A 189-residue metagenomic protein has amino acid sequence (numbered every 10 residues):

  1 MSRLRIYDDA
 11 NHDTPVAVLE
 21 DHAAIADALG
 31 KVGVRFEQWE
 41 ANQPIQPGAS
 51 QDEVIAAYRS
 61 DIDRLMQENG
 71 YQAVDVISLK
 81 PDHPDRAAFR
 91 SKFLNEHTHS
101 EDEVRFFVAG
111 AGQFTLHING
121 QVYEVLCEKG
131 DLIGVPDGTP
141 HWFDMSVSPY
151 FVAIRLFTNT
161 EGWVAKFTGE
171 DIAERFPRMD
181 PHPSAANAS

Functional and structural regions predicted by a protein language model:
M1-E68: N-terminal leader/capping segments at the start of a protein or of a new domain
Q72: Polybasic, positively charged surfaces/segments
D75-S100: Conserved short histidine dyad/triad with adjacent acidic residue
T98-I118: Short, conserved beta-strand element in jelly-roll/cupin
L116-N119, E124-L126, M145-S146, A165-F167: A short secondary-structure junction signal
C127-V147: Conserved metal-binding segment of the jelly-roll/cupin
S146-S189: Double-stranded beta-helix
